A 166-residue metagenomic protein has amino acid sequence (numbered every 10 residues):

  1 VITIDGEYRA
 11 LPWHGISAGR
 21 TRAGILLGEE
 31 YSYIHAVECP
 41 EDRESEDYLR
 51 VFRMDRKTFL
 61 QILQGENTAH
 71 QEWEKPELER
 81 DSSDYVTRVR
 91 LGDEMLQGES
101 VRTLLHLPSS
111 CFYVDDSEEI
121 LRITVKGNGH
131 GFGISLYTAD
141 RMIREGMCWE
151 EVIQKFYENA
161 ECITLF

Functional and structural regions predicted by a protein language model:
V1-F166: Conserved, single-site charged/polar hotspot
